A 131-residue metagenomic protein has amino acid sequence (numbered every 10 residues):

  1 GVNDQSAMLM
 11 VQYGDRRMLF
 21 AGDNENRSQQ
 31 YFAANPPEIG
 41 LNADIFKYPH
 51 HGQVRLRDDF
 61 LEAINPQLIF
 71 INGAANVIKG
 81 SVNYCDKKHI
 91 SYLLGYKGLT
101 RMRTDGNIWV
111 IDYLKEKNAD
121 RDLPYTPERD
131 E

Functional and structural regions predicted by a protein language model:
G1-N3, L68-E131: Binuclear metal-ion centers of metallo-dependent hydrolases, dominated by the metallo-beta-lactamase
G1-Q67, I71-V77: Active-site-proximal loop/helix segments of hydrolase catalytic cores
